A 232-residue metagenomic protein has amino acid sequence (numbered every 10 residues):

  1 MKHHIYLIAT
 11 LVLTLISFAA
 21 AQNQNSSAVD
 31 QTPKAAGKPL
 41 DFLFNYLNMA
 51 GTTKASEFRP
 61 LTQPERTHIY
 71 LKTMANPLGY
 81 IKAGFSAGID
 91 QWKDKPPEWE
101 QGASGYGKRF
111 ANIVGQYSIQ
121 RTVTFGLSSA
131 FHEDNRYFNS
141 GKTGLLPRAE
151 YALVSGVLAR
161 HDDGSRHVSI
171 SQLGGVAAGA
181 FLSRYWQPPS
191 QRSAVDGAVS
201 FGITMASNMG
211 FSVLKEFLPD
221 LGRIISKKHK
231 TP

Functional and structural regions predicted by a protein language model:
M1-L7: Bacterial N-terminal signal peptides that target proteins for export
L7-L13: Hydrophobic helical h-region of N-terminal Sec-dependent signal peptides in bacterial secretory/periplasmic proteins
L15-F110, P147-S155, D162, Q187-Q191 (+1 more regions): N-terminal targeting leaders of membrane proteins
Y70-Q91, A111-A130, I170-Y185, V199-K215: Hydrophobic alpha-helical membrane-anchor/signal-helix detector
G105-V157: Mid-length scaffold segments of soluble, non-membrane domains
N135-T143, V154-P232: Membrane-interacting alpha-helical segments
